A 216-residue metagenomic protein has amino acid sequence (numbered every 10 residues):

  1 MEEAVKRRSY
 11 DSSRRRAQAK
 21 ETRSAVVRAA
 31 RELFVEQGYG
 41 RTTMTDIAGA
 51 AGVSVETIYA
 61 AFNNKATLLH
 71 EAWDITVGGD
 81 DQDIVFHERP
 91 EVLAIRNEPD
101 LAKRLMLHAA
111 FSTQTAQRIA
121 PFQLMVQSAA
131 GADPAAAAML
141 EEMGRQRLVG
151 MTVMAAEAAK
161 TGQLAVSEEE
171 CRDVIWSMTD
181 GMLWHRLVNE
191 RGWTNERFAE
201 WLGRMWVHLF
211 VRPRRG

Functional and structural regions predicted by a protein language model:
M1-E21, R214-G216: N-terminal intrinsically disordered/low-complexity leader segments
A25, A29, L33-T67, E71: Helix-turn-helix
A25, A29-Q37, E91-A94, F122 (+3 more regions): Solvent-exposed, amphipathic alpha-helical segments
Y39, S128-D133, G181: Short helix-capping/turn signature of helix-turn-helix
K65-T67, E71-D74, Q82-Q117, R172: Hydrophobic alpha-helical connector segments
L107-Q127, P134-T161, E169-D173, E200 (+1 more regions): Amphipathic alpha-helical packing segments from all-alpha helical-bundle domains
E169, S177, G181-G216: C-terminal regulatory/effector modules of DNA-binding transcriptional regulators
